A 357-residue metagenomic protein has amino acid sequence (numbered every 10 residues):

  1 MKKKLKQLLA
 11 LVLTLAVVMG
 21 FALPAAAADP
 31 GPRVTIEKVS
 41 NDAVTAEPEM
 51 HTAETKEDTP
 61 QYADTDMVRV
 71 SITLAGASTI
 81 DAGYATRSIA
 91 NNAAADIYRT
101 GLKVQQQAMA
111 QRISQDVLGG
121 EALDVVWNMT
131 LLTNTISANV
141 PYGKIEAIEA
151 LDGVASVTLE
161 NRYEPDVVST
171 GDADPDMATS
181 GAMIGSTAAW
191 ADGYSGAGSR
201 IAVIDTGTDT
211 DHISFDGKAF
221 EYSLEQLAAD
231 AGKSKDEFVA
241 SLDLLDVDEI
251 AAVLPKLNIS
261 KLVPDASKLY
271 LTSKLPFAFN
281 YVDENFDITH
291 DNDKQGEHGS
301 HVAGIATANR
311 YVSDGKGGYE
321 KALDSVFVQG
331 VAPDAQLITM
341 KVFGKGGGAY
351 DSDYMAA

Functional and structural regions predicted by a protein language model:
M1-L5, A191: Short, Lys/Arg-rich N-terminal segment immediately upstream of the first membrane anchor
L5-A26: Sec-dependent N-terminal signal peptides of Gram-positive bacterial secreted proteins and lipoproteins
A28, T65, A188-D351: Subtilisin-like serine protease catalytic core
D29-V167: Inhibitory N-terminal propeptides of secreted protease zymogens
A75, R112-D116, A147-L151, E160 (+5 more regions): Structured segments of extracytoplasmic/periplasmic soluble domains in secreted or envelope-associated proteins
R87, G171-A173, F215-A219, D353: Short, glycine/charged-enriched secondary-structure capping and boundary segments
Q106, Y281, D351-A357: Short, intrinsically disordered, charge-balanced linker/junction segments flanking boundaries in proteins
T170-A188: Short, low-order "capping/linker" segments at domain edges
